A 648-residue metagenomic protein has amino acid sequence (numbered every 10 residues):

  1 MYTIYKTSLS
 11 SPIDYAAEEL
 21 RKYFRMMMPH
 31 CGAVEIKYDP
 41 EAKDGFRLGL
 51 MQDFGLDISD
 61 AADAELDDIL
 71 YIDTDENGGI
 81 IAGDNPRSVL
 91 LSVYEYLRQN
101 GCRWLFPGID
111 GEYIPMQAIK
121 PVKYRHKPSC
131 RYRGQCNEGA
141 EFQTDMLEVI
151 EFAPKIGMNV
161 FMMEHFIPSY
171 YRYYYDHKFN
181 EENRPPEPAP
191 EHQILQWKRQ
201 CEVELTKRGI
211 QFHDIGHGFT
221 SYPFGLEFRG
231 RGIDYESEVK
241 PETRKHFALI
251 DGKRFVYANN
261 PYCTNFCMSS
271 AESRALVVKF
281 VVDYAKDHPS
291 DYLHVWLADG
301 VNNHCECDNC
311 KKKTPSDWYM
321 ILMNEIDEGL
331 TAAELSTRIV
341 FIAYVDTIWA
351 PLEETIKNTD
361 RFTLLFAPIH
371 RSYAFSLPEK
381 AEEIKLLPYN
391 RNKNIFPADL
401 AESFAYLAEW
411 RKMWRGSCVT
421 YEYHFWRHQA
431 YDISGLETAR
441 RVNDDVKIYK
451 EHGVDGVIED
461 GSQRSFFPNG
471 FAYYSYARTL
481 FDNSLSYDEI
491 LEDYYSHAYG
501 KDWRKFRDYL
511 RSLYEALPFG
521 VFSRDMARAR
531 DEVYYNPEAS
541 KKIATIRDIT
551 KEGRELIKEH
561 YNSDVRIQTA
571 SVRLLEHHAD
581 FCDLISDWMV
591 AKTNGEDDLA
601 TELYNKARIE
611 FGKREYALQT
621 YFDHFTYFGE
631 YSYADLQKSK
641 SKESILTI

Functional and structural regions predicted by a protein language model:
T3, L9-E19, Y23, D63-S290 (+4 more regions): Feature activates predominantly on carbohydrate-active enzymes
F24, N85, A153, V277 (+4 more regions): Conserved, mostly hydrophobic/aromatic
A33-A62: Short, well-ordered secondary-structure micro-motifs within conserved domains or adaptor modules
K37-D39, G453, F471, R478-I648: Catalytic domains of carbohydrate-active enzymes that cleave complex glycans
P223-R229, V340-Y373, D432-A439, S465-Y473: Substrate-binding cleft/loops of secretory-pathway carbohydrate-active enzymes
N259-T264, G300-N302, A367-N392, F425-H428: Conserved radical SAM core fold
E272, L276-I339, T347-A350, E354-F362 (+7 more regions): Active-site neighborhood of glycoside hydrolase catalytic domains
S273, D283, K385-R504, D508: Structured mid-domain segments that build the active-site/substrate or prosthetic-cofactor binding neighborhood
